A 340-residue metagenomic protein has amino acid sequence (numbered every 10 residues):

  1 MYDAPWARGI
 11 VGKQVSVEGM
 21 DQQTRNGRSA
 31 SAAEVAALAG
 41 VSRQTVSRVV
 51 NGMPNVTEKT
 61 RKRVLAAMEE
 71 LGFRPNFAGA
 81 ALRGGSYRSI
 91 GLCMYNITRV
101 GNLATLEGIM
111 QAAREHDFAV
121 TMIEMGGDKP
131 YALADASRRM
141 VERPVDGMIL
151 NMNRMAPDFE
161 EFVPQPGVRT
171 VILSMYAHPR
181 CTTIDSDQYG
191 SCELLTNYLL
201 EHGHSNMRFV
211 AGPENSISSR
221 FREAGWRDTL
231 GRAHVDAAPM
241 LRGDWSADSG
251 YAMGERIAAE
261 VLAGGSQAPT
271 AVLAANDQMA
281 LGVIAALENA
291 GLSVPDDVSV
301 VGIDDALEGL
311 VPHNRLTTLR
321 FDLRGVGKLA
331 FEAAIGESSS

Functional and structural regions predicted by a protein language model:
M1-M20, T24-G27, R88-N197, E201: Alpha-helical recognition/docking segments in bacterial nutrient-uptake and carbohydrate-utilization systems
M1-Y87: N-terminal helix-turn-helix DNA-binding module of bacterial transcription factors
W6, A259-S340: Flexible loop/turn connectors
L38, T45-R48, L82-T98, Y198 (+1 more regions): Short beta-strand segments enriched in small/hydrophobic residues
L71, E142-P144, H202-H204, I257-A268 (+1 more regions): Glycine-rich phosphate-binding loop signature in dinucleotide/nucleotide-binding domains
F77, M94-A104, M122-A132, I184-L194 (+4 more regions): Hinge/beta->alpha junction and helix N-cap segments in small-molecule ligand-binding domains
L92-C93, P144-M152, R208-A211, L241 (+2 more regions): Periplasmic-binding protein-like
